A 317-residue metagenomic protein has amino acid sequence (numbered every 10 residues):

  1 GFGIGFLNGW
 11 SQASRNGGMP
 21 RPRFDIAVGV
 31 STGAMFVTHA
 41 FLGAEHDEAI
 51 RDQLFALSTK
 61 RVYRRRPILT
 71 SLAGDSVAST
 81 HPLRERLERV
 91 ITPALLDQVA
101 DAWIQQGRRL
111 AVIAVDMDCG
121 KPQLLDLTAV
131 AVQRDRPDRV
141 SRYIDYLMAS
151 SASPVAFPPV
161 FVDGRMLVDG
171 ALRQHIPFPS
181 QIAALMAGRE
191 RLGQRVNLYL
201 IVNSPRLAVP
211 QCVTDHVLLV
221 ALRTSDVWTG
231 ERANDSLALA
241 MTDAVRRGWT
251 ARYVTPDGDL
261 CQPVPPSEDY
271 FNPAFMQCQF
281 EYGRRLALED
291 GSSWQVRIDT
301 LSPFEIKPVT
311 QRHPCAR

Functional and structural regions predicted by a protein language model:
G1-D25, F41-R317: Patatin-like phospholipase
V28-G33: Gly/Ala-rich beta-loop-alpha elbow adjacent to hydrolase catalytic centers
A34-F41: Short, small-residue alpha-helix embedded
